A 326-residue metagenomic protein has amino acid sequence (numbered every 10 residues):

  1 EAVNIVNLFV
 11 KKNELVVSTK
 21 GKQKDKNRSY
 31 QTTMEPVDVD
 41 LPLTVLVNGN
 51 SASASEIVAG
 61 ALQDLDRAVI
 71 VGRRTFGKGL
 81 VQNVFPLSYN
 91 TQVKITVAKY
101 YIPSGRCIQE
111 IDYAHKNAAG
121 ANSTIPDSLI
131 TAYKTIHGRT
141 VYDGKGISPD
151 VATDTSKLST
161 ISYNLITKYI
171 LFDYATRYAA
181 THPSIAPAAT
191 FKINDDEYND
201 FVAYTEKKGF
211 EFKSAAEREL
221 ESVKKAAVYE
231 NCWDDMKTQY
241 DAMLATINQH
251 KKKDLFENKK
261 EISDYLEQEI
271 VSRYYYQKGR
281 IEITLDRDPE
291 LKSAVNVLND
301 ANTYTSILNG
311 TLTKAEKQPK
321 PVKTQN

Functional and structural regions predicted by a protein language model:
E1-S53, L80-P86, Y101: Gly/Ser/Thr-rich loop/hinge elements
E1-V3, E56-A59, C107: Short, solvent-exposed loop/turn and secondary-structure capping segments
F9, L43, L62, G105 (+2 more regions): Terminal peptide-recognition signature
F9-V16, K20, V47-S51, D66 (+8 more regions): Sec/Tat-exported extracytoplasmic proteins
K26, V39-P42, V58, D66 (+1 more regions): Envelope-exposed proteins and targeting segments
A54, D66-R67, V71-R73, G77-R139 (+1 more regions): Polar, glycine-rich mid-to-C-terminal structural blocks that act as macromolecule-binding/assembly scaffolds
C107-N326: Conserved functional hotspot residues or short segments at active or partner-binding sites across diverse domains
